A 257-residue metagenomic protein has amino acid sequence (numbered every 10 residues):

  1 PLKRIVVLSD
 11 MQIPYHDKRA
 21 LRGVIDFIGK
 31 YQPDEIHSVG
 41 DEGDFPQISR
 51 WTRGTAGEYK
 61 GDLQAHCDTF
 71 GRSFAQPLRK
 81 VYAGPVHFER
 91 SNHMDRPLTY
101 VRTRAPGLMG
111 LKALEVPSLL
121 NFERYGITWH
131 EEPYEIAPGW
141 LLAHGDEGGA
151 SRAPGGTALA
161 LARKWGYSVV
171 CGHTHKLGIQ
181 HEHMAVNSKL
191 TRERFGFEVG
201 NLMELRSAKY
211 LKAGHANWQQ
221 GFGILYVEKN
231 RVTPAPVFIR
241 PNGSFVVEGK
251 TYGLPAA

Functional and structural regions predicted by a protein language model:
P1-V6, Y134-L141: Beta-strand-turn-beta hairpins that frame and shape the catalytic cleft of phosphate-ester-processing enzymes
L2-V7, K30-Y31, V237-P255: Polar, enzyme-active/binding microenvironments
K3, Q32-D34, A83-P85, P138 (+1 more regions): Short coil/turn segments at beta-strand junctions that form active-site/ligand-binding loops
V6-L8, H37, H87, W140 (+2 more regions): Hydrophobic "anchor" residues on beta-strands that sit immediately upstream of conserved functional sites
L8, I13-E123: Core catalytic region of metal-dependent phosphoesterases/phosphodiesterases, especially metallo-beta-lactamase-like
P85-H93, T128-E132, A235-I239: Acidic carboxylate-rich catalytic motifs and surrounding loops in phosphoryl-/glycosyl-chemistry enzymes
L119-P138: Short acidic low-complexity segments
G139-V237, N242: Conserved beta-sheet core of the metallophosphoesterase superfamily
